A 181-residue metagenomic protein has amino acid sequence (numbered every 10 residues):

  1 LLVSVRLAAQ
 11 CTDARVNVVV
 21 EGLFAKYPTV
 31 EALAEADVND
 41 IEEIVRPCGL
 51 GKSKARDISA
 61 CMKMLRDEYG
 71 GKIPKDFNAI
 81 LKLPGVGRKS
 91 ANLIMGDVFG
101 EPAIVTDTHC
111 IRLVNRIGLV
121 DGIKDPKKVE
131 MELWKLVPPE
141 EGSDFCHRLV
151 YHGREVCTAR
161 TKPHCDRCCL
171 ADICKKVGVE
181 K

Functional and structural regions predicted by a protein language model:
L1-K181: Catalytic cores of DNA base-excision repair glycosylases
